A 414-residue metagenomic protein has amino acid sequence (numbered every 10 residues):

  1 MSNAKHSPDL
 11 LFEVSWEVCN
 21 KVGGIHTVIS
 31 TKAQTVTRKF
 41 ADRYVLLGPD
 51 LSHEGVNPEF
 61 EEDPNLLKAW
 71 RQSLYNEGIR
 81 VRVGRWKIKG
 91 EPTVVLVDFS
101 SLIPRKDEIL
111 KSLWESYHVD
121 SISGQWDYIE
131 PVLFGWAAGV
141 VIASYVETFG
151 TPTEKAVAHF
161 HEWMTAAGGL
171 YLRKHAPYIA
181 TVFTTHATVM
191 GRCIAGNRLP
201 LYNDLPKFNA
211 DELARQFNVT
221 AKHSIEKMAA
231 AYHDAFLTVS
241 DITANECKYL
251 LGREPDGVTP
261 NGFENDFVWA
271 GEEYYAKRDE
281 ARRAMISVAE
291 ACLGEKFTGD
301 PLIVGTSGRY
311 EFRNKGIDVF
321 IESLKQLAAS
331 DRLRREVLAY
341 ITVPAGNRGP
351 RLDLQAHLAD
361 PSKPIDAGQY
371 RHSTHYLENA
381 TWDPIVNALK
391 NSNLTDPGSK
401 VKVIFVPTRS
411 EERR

Functional and structural regions predicted by a protein language model:
M1-R414: Catalytic cores of nucleotide-sugar-dependent glycosyltransferases that transfer UDP/GDP/TDP-activated
